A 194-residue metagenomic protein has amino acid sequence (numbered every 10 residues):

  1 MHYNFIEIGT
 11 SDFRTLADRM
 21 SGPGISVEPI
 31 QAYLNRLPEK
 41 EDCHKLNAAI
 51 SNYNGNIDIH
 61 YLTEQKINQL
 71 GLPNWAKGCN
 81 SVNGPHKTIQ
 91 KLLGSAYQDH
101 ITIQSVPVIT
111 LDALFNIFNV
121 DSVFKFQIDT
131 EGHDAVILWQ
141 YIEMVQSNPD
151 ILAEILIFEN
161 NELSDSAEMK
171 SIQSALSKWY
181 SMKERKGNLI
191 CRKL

Functional and structural regions predicted by a protein language model:
M1-L194: Phosphate/nucleotide-binding beta-alpha loop and adjacent structural elements of enzyme active sites
